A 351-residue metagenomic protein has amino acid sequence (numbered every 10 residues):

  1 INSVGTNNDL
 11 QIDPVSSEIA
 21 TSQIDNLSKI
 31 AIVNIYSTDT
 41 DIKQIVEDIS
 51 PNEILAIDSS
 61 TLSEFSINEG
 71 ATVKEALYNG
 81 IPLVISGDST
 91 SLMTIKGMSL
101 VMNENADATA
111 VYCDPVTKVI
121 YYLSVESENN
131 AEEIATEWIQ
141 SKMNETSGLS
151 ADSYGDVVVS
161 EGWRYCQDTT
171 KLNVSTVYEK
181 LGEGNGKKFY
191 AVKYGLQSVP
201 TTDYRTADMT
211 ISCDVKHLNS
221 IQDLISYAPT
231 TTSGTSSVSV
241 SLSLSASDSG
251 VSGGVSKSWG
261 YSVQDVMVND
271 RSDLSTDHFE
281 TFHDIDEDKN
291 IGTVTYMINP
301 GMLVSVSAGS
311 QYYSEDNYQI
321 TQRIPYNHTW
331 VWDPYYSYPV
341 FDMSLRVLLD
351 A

Functional and structural regions predicted by a protein language model:
S3-S28, A151-E161: N-terminal low-complexity, Pro/Thr/Ser-rich intrinsically disordered segments that act as propeptides or flexible
I12-E64: A short, well-structured beta->alpha microelement
V33-Y36, A56-L62, I85-T90, D114 (+1 more regions): Active-site-proximal beta-strand/loop segments in catalytic clefts of secreted hydrolases
N68-V119: A glycine-rich, often tryptophan-bearing local segment used as a flexible ligand/cofactor-contacting loop or short
G97-S147: An acidic, glycine-rich "communication" segment
S124, N130-E133, E137-S241, V266-S272: Deployable pore-forming modules of oligomeric membrane-permeabilizing proteins
I225-H278, P300-A351: Membrane-insertion modules used to breach or fuse lipid bilayers
L274-N290: Long, solvent-exposed non-transmembrane regions
